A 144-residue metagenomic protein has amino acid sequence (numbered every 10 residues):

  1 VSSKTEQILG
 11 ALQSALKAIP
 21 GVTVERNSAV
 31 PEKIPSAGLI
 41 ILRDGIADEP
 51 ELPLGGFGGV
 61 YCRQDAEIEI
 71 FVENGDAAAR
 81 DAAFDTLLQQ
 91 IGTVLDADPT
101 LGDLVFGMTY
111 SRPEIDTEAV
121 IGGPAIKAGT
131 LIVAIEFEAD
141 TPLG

Functional and structural regions predicted by a protein language model:
V1-S36, G45-G144: Charged, amphipathic alpha-helical segments and their flanking helix caps
